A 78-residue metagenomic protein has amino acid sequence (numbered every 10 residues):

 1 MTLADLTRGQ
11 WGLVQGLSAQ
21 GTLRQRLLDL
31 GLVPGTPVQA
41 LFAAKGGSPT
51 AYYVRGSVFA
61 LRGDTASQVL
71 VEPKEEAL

Functional and structural regions predicted by a protein language model:
L3, G12, A43-L78: C-terminal structural segments of small proteins and small subunits
L3, L27-G31: Short, surface-exposed secondary-structure edge patches
R8, G21: Electropositive phosphate-/nucleotide-binding environments in soluble metabolic enzymes
G16-A19: A structural micro-motif recognizing beta-strand termini and the immediately following turn/loop segments
T22-R26: Short alpha-helix capping/helix-loop boundary micro-motifs
T36-F42: A conserved acidic, glycine/proline-rich C-terminal tail/linker
